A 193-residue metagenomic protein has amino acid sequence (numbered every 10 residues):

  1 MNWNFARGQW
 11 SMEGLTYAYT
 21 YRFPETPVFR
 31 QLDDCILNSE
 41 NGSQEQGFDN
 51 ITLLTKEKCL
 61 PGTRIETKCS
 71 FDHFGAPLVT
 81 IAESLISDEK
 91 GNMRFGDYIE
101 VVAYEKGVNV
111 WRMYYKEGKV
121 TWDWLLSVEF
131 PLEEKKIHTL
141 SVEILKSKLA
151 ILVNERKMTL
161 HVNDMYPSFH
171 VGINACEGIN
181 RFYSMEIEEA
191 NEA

Functional and structural regions predicted by a protein language model:
M1-A193: Extracellular glycan-recognition regions
